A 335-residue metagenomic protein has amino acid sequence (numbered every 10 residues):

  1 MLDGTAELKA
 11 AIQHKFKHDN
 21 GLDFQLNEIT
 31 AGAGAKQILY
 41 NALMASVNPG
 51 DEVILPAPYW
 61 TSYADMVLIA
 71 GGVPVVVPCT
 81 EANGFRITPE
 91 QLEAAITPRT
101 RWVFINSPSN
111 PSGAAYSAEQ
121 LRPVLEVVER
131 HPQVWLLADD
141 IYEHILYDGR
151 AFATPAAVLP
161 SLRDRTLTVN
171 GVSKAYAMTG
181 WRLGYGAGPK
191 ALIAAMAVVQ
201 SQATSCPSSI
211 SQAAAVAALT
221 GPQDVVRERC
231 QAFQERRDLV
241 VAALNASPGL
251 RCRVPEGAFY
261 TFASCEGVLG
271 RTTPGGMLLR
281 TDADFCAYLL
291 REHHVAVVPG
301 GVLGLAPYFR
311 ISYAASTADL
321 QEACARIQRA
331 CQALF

Functional and structural regions predicted by a protein language model:
M1-L8: A glycine-/small-polar-enriched, mobile loop at the entrance of the PLP active site in fold-type I
K17-F335: PLP-dependent class I/II
